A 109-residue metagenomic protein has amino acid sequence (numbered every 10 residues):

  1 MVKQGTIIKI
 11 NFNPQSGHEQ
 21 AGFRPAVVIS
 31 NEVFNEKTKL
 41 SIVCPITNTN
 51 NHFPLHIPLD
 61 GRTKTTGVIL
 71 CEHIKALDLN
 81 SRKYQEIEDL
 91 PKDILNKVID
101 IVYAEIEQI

Functional and structural regions predicted by a protein language model:
M1-I109: Conserved functional hotspots at enzyme active or ligand-binding sites that engage polyanionic ligands
